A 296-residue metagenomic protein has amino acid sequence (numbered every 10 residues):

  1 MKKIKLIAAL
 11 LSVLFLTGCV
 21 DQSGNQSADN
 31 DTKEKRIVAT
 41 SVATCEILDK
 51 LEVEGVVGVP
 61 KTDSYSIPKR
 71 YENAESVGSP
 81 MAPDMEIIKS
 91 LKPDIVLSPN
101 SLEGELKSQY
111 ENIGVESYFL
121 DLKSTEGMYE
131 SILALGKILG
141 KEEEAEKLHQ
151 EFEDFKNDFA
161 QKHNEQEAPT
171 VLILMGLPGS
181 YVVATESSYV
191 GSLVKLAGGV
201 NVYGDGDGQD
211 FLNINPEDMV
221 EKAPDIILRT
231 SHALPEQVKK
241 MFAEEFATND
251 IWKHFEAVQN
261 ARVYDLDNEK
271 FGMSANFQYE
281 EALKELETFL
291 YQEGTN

Functional and structural regions predicted by a protein language model:
M1-I7: Bacterial N-terminal signal peptides that target proteins for export
F15-G18: C-terminal motif of bacterial Sec signal peptides marking the signal peptidase cleavage site
V20-S23: Bacterial signal peptide processing site
K35-L51, E144-A197: Basic- and aromatic-lined ligand-binding clefts that recognize polyanionic substrates
K35-R36, Y129-I132, K137-I138, E146 (+3 more regions): Structured C-terminal subdomain patch of bacterial secreted/periplasmic proteins
R36-L91, I95-S101, V202: A short, structured surface patch at a secondary-structure boundary
K61-I67, V182-F211: Alpha-helical, coiled-coil/dimerization segments enriched in small aliphatic residues
M85-S98, V115, N215-R229: Proline-aspartate-enriched helix->loop->beta-strand connector
